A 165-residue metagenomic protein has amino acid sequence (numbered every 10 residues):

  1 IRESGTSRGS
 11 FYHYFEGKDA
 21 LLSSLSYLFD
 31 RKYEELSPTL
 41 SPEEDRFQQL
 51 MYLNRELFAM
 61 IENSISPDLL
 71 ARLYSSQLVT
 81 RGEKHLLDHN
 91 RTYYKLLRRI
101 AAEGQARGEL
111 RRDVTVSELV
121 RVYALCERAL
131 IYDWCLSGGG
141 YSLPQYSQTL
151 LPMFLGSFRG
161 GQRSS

Functional and structural regions predicted by a protein language model:
I1-A20, S24: Helix-turn-helix
L22, S26, D30, E83-Y94 (+3 more regions): Amphipathic, non-transmembrane alpha-helical scaffold segments
S24, L28, P38-I65, V116-Y123 (+2 more regions): Hydrophobic alpha-helical connector segments
L25, F29, Y33, S37 (+5 more regions): Hydrophobic recognition helices of helix-based DNA-binding modules
L40, D68-Q77, L130, W134-G138: Secondary-structure edge/capping motif, primarily at the C-terminal ends of alpha-helices and the immediately following
Q48, H85-N90, A106-V122, Y141-Q145 (+1 more regions): All-alpha amphipathic helical-bundle segments outside canonical DNA-binding/catalytic cores that form hydrophobic
Y52, E56-A59, Y94-K95, R99-R107 (+2 more regions): C-terminal peripheral helix-coil segments that are non-catalytic and often amphipathic
F58-R98, E109, E118: Short secondary-structure transition hinges
